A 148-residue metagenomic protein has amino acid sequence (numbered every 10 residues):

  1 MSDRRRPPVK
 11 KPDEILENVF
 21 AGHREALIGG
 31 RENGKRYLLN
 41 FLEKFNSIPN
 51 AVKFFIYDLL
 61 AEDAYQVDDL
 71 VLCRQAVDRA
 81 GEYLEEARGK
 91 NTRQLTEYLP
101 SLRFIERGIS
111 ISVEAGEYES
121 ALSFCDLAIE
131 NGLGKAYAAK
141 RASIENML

Functional and structural regions predicted by a protein language model:
P7-K10, L42-N50, A128-N131: Solenoid-like repeat scaffolds
K10-R24, I48-D68, D78-G81, E85 (+1 more regions): Amphipathic alpha-helical repeat scaffolds of TPR domains
A26-N40, D69-R88: Helix-turn-helix repeat elements of alpha-solenoid scaffolds
K35, F54, R74-V77, E119-L122 (+2 more regions): Conserved positions within tetratricopeptide repeat
P49-A51, A87-T92, E130-R141: Boundary/linker segments of alpha-helical solenoid repeat arrays
A61, R93-G108, A136-L148: TPR/TPR-like alpha-solenoid helical repeat scaffolds
D78-E85, Y118-K135: TPR/TPR-like (Sel1-like) alpha-helical repeat modules
